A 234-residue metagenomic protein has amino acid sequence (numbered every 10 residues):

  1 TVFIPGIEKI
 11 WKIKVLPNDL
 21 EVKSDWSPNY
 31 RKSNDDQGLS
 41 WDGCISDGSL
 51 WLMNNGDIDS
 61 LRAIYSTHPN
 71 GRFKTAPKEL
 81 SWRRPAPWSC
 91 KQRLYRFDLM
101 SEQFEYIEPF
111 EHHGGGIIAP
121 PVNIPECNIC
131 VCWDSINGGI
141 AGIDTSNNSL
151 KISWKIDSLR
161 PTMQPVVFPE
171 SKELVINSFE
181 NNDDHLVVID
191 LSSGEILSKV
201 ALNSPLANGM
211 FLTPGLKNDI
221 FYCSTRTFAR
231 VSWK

Functional and structural regions predicted by a protein language model:
T1, D47-G48, E126-N128, S171-K172 (+1 more regions): Short coil/turn segments that connect the beta-strands within blades of beta-propeller domains
E8, L16, G56-I58, S135-I136 (+2 more regions): Residue-level signature of beta-propeller blades and closely related beta-rich strand-turn architectures in secreted
V15-D19, D98-E102, D144-N148, D190-S193 (+1 more regions): Short loop/turn segments that connect beta-strands within beta-propeller blades
E21-Y30, A76, E105-F110, K151-D157 (+1 more regions): Beta-propeller fold detector
S33-S46, H113-N123, S158-V167, P205-L216: Repeated scaffold domains used in trafficking and secretory/extracellular systems, primarily beta-propellers
N54-W88: Short, conserved, GDST-rich strand-edge loop motifs in beta-rich repeat architectures
G115-I118, V122, C132-A141, S153-L191: Loop/turn-rich, solvent-exposed surfaces of beta-rich toroidal or solenoidal domains
L202-K234: Blade-level signature of beta-propeller repeat domains, shared across WD40, Kelch, NHL, RCC1 and BNR/Asp-box propellers
